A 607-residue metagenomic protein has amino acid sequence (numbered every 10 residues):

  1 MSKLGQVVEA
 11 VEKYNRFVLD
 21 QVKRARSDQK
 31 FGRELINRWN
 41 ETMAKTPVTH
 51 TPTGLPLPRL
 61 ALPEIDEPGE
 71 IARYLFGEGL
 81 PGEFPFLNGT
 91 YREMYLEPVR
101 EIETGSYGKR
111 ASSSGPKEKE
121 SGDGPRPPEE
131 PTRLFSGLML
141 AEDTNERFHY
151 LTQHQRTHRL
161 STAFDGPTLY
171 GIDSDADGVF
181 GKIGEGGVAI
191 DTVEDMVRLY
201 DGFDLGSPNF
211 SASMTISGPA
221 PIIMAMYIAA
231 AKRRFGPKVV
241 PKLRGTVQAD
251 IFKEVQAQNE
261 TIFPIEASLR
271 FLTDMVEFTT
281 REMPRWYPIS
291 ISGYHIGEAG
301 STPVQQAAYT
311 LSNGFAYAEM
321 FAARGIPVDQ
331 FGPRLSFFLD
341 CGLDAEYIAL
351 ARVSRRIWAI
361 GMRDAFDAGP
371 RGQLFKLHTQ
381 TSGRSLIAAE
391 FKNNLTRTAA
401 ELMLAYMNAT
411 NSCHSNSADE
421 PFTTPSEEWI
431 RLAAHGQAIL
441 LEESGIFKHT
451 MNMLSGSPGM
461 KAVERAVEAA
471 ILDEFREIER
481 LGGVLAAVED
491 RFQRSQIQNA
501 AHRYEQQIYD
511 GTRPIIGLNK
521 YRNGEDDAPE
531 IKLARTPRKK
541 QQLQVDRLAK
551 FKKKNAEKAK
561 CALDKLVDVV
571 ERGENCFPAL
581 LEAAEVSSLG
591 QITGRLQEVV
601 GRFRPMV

Functional and structural regions predicted by a protein language model:
M1-S113, R126-L138, E142-H149, T157-G166 (+2 more regions): Flexible, glycine-rich loop/tail regions that form catalytic "lids" or insertion modules at the edges of active sites
G5, E9-E12, R16-Y347, A365-H378 (+3 more regions): Catalytic alpha/beta active-site cores
R16, R156, D201-L205, K232-G236 (+15 more regions): Generic secondary-structure signature for well-ordered alpha-helical cores
M139-D143, Q155, I190-E194, G218-M226 (+15 more regions): Conserved active-site and cofactor/substrate-binding residues in soluble primary-metabolism enzymes
G178-F180, A299, N394-L395, E442 (+1 more regions): Short hydrophobic/aromatic segments of transmembrane alpha-helices and their interfaces
F180, G187-A189, M403, M451 (+2 more regions): Residue-level marker of motif borders
F210-I216, A299-P303, S385-E390, P421-T424 (+1 more regions): A short glycine/serine-rich beta->alpha loop
A308-G314, S336-G517: Active-site capping/gating regions of soluble enzymes
